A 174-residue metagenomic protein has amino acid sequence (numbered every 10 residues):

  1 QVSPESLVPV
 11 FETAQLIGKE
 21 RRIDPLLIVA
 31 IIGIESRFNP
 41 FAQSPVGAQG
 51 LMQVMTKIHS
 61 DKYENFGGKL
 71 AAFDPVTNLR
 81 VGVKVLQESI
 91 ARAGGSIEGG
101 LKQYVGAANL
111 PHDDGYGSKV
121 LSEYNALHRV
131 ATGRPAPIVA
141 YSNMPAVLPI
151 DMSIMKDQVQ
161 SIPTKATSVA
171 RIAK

Functional and structural regions predicted by a protein language model:
Q1-A146: Catalytic glycan-binding domains that act on GlcNAc-containing polysaccharides
T132-K174: Low-complexity, Gly/Ser/Thr/Pro-rich intrinsically disordered linker/tail segments
